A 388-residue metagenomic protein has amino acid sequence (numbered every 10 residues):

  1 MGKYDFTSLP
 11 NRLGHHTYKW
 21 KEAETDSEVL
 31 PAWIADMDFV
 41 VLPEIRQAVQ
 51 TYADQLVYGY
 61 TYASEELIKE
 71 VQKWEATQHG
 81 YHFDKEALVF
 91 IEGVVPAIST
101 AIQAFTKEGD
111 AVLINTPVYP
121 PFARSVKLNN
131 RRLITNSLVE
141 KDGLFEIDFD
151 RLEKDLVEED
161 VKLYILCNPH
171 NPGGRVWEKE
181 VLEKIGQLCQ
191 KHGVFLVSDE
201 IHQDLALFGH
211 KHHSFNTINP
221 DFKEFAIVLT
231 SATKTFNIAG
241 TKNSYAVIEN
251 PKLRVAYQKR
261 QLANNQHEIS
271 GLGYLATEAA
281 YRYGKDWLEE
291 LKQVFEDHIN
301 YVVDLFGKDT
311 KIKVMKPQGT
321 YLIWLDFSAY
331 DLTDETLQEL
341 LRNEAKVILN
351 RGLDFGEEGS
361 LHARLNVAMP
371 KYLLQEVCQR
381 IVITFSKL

Functional and structural regions predicted by a protein language model:
M1-T17, T25-E28: Conserved PLP-binding active-site segment in aminotransferase class I/II-type PLP enzymes
G2, H16, L56-Y58, K162 (+1 more regions): Intrinsically disordered, low-complexity segments enriched in small/polar residues
Y4, E24-L30, A35-Q50, F83-D84 (+1 more regions): PLP-dependent class I/II
L9, Y58-Y60, I147, F215: Short clusters of hydrophobic/aromatic residues that line enzyme substrate/ligand-binding pockets
P31-D38, Q50-I68: A glycine-/small-polar-enriched, mobile loop at the entrance of the PLP active site in fold-type I
G59-E92: Conserved N-terminal alpha-helix of the aminotransferase class I/II PLP-enzyme fold
